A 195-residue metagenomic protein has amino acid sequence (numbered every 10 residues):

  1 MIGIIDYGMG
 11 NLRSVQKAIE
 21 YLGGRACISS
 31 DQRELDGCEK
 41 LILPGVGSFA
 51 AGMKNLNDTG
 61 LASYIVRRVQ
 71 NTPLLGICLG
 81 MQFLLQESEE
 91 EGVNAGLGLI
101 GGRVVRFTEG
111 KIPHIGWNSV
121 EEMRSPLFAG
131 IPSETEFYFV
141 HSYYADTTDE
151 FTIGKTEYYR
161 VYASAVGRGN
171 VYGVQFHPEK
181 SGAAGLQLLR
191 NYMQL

Functional and structural regions predicted by a protein language model:
I2-G24, P178-S181: N-terminal beta1-alpha1 ligand-phosphate binding loop
A26-G37: Short acidic low-complexity segments
D36-G45: Short acidic/histidine-rich motifs immediately flanking catalytic phosphotransfer sites in two-component signaling
G47-G116: Cysteine-nucleophile active-site neighborhood
Q86-R160: Pocket-forming structural segment of enzyme catalytic cores
R160-R168: Short, surface-exposed beta-strand/loop micro-motifs that present aromatic residues
F176-L195: Acyltransferase
